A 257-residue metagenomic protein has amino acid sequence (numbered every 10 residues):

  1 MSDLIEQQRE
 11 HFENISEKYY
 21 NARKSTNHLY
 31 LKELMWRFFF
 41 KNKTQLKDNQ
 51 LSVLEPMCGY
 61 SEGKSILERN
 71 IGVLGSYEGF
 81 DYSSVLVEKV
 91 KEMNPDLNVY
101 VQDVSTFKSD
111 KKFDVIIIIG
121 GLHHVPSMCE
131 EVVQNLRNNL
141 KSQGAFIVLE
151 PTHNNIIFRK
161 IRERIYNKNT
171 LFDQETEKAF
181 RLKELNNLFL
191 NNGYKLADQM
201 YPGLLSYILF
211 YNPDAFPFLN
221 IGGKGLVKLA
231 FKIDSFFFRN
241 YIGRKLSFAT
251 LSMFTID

Functional and structural regions predicted by a protein language model:
M1-K47, I66: Conserved class I S-adenosyl-L-methionine
N49-G59: Conserved class I S-adenosyl-L-methionine
G59-T106: Class I SAM-dependent methyltransferase SAM/SAH-binding core
I117-I118: A conserved beta-strand element that flanks and buttresses the S-adenosyl-L-methionine
E130-S142: A short glycine-rich, Lys/Arg-flanked "PGG" loop and its adjoining helix->strand segment in the class I
I147-N169: Conserved class I S-adenosyl-L-methionine
R164, Y201-D257: A C-terminal cap/extension of S-adenosyl-L-methionine-dependent methyltransferases that defines the acceptor-substrate
K168-E184: Acceptor-substrate binding/catalytic loop of class I
